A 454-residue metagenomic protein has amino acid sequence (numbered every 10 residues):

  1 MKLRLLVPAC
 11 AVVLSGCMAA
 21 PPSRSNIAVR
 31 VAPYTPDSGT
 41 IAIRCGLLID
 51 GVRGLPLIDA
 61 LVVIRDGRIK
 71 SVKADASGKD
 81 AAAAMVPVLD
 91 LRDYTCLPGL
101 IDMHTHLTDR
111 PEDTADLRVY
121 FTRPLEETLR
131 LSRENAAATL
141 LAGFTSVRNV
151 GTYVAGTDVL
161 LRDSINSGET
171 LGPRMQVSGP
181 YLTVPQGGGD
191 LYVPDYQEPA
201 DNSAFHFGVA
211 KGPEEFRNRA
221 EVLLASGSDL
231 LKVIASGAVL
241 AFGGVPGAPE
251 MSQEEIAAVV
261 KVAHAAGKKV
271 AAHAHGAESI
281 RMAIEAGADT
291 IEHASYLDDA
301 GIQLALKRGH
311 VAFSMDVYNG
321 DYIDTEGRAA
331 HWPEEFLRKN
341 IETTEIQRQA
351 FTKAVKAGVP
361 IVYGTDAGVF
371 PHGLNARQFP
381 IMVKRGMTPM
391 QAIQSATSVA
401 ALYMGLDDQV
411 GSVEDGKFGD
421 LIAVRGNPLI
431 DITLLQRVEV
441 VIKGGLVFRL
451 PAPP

Functional and structural regions predicted by a protein language model:
R24-V29, P33-G39, L48, R53-L97: Histidine-rich, glycine-flanked metal-binding segment
V29-Y34, L48-L61, A74-S77, T388-I393 (+1 more regions): Acidic, glycine-enriched loop/beta-strand segments at the rims of small-molecule binding/catalytic pockets
Y94-D163, E169, P185-G188, E254 (+2 more regions): Metal-associated gating/positioning segment near the N- to mid-region
T108-T128, P185, D190-A204, V239-S252 (+1 more regions): Active-site gating loops and adjacent loop-to-helix segments of metal-dependent hydrolytic enzymes
P111-T114, D158-V159, G188-G189, A241-G243 (+6 more regions): Histidine/acidic-residue-rich catalytic or RNA/ligand-binding cores of hydrolases and nuclease-related proteins
V119-Y120, A265, E335, I341-P428: His/Asp/Glu-enriched, well-ordered alpha-helical/loop segment that forms or immediately abuts the divalent-metal
S132-T157, L171-Y181, S228-V239, K269 (+3 more regions): Divalent metal-dependent hydrolysis catalytic cores, especially in the metallo-beta-lactamase
D163-Y181, G247-A272, H310-V317: Alpha-helix-loop-beta-strand connector modules within alpha/beta enzyme cores
